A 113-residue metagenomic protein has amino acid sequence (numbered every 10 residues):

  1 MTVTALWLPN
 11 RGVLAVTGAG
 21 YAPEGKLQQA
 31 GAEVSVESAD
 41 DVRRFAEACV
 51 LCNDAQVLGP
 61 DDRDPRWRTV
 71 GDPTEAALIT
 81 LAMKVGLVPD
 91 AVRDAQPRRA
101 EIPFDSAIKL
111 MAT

Functional and structural regions predicted by a protein language model:
M1-T113: Conserved cytosolic headpiece of P-type ATPases
